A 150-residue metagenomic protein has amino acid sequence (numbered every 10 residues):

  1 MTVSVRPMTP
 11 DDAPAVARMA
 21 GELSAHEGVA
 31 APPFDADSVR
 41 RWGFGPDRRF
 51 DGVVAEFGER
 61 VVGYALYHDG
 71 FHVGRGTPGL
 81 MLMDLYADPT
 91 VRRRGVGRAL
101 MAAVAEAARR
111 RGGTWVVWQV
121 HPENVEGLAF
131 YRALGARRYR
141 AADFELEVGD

Functional and structural regions predicted by a protein language model:
S4-R18: A short beta-loop-alpha structural element at the N-terminal edge of CoA-dependent acyl/N-acetyltransferase catalytic
R18-P32, V73: Helix-loop element at the rim of GNAT/NAT acetyltransferase active sites that forms part of the acceptor-substrate
A31-G52: Active-site rim helix/loop that mediates acceptor-substrate recognition in acyltransferases
V54, R60-D69, M81: Conserved beta-strand in the GNAT
V91, G95-A103: Conserved acetyl-CoA pyrophosphate-binding loop and the N-cap/start of the following alpha-helix in GNAT-like
A105, G113, R132-A141: Conserved acetyl-CoA-binding loop of GNAT-fold acetyltransferases
R109-Q119: Conserved GNAT acetyl-CoA-binding A-motif
V117-G127, E145-G149: Conserved beta-strand-loop-alpha-helix junction that forms the acyl-donor binding cleft
